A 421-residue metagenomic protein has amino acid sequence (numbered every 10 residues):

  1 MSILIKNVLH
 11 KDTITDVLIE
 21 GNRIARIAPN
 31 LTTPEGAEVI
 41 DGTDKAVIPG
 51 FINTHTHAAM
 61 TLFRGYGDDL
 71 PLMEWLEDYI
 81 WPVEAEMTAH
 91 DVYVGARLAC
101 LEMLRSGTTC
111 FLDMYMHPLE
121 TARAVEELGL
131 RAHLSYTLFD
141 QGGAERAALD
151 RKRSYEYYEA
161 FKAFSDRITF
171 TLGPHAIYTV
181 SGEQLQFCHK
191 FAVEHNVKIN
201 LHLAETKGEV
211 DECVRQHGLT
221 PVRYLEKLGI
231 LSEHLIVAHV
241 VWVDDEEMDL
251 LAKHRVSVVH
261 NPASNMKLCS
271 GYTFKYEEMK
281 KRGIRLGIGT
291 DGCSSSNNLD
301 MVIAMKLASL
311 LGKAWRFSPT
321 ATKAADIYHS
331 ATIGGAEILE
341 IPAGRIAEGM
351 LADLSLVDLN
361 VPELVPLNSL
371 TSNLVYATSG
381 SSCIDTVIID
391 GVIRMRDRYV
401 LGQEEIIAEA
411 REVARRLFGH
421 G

Functional and structural regions predicted by a protein language model:
M1-T15, I19-E20, A25, N30 (+1 more regions): Active-site microenvironment of metallo-dependent hydrolases
I3-K6, T33-W75, R97-R105: Replace "His-x-His-based motif
V8, N22, D44, H55 (+14 more regions): Divalent metal-coordination and catalytic microenvironments
L62-V94, L128-G143, A148, Y155 (+3 more regions): Active-site gating loops and adjacent loop-to-helix segments of metal-dependent hydrolytic enzymes
R64-L130, R153-F164, R411-G419: Alpha-helical scaffold segments that flank or form the walls of functional sites
E120-V241, E246: Metal-coordinating catalytic core of metallo-dependent amide/deamination hydrolases
K207-L219, E247-D249, C269-M279, S296-K313: Histidine/acidic-residue-rich catalytic or RNA/ligand-binding cores of hydrolases and nuclease-related proteins
K227-H234, Y276-V361, V375-S379: His/Asp/Glu-enriched, well-ordered alpha-helical/loop segment that forms or immediately abuts the divalent-metal
